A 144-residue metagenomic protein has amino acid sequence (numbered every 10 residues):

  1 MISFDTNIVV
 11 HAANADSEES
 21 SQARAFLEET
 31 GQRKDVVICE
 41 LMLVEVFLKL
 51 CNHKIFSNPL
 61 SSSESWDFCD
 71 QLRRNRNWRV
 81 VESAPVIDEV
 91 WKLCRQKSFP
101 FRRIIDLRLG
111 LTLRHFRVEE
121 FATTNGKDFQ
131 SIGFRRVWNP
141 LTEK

Functional and structural regions predicted by a protein language model:
M1, G110-K144: Acidic, PIN/NYN-like endoribonuclease modules and their adjacent C-terminal/linker elements
M1-I38, H53-E64, S131, K144: Short, well-structured N-terminal submotif of metal-dependent ribonuclease cores
N7-I8, L41, P85, K127: Alpha-helix/helix-capping structural signal
F26-T30, L72, L93: Hydrophobic helix-cap positions at the C-terminus of alpha-helices in RecA-like/P-loop ATPase nucleotide-binding cores
V37-L43, T123: Short beta-strand segments at enzyme active-site cores
L50-V80: Helix-adjacent hinge/juxtasegments
N77-T124: Active-site neighborhoods of divalent-metal-dependent phosphate/nucleic-acid chemistry enzymes
